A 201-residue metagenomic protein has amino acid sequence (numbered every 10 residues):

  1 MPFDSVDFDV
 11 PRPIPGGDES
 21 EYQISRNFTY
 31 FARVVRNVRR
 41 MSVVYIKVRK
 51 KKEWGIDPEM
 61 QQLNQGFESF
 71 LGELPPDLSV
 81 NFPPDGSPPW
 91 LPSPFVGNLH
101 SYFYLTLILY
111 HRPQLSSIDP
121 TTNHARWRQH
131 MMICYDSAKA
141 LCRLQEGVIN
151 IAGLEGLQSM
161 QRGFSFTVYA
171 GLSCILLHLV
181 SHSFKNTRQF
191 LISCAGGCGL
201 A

Functional and structural regions predicted by a protein language model:
M1-F3, G17-E73, D85-G196: Extended, leucine-rich alpha-helical cores of fungal transcription factors
P2, D9-P11, S79, S116: Generic, ordered loop/turn and secondary-structure boundary motif
F8-E19: A short, charged helix-loop
P75-D77: Proline-anchored loop/turn motifs at beta-strand termini and strand-loop-strand connectors
F82: Short, conserved active-site entrance elements at the starts or edges of catalytic domains
L200-A201: Eukaryote-biased recognition of C-terminal alpha-helical segments
